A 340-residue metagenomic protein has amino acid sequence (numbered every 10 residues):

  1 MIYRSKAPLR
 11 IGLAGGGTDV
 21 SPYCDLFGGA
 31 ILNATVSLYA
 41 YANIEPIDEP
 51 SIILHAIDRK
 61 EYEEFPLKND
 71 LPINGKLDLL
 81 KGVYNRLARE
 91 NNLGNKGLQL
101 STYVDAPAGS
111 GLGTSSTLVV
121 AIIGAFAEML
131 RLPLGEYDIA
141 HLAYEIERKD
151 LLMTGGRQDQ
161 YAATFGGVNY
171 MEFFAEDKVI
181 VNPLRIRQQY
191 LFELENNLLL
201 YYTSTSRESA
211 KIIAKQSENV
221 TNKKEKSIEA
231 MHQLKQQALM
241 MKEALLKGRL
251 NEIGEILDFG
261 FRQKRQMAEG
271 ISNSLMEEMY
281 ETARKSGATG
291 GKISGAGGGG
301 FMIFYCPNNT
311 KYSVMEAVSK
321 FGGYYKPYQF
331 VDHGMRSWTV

Functional and structural regions predicted by a protein language model:
M1-G12, D19-V20, D25, I31-N33 (+4 more regions): C-terminal nucleotide
Y84, G94-V104: Flexible, acidic active-site loops/lids enriched in D/E/S/T/G that coordinate Mg2+ and/or position polar
A106-S110, T289: Short pre-catalytic strand/loop immediately N-terminal to key active-site residues, enriched for Gly-Thr
G109-L112, R265-M267: A generic structural signal for short coil/turn motifs at secondary-structure boundaries
L112-L132, E136: DPxDG-like acidic metal-binding loop motif
G299: Glycine-rich active-site/cofactor-binding loop and its immediate structural neighborhood
